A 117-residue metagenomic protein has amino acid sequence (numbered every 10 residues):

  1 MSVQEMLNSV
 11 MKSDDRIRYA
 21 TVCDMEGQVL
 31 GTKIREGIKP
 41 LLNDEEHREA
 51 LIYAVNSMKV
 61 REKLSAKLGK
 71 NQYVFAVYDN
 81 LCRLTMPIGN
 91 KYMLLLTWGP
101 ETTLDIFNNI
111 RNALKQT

Functional and structural regions predicted by a protein language model:
M1-T117: Non-catalytic interaction/Regulatory regions outside core domains
